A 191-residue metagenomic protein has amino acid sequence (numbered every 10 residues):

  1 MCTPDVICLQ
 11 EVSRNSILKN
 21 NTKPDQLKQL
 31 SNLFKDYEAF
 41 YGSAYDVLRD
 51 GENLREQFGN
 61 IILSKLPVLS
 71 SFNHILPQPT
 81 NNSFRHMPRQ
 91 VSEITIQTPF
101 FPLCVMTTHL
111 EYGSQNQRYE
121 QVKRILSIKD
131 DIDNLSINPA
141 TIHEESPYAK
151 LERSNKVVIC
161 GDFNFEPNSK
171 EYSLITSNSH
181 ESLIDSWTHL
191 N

Functional and structural regions predicted by a protein language model:
M1-C2, V6, T22, N32-L33 (+1 more regions): Active-site regions of metal-assisted phosphoester/phosphodiester hydrolases, unifying DNase/endonuclease modules
Q10-L18: Active-site neighborhood of divalent metal-dependent phosphoester/pyrophosphate hydrolases
